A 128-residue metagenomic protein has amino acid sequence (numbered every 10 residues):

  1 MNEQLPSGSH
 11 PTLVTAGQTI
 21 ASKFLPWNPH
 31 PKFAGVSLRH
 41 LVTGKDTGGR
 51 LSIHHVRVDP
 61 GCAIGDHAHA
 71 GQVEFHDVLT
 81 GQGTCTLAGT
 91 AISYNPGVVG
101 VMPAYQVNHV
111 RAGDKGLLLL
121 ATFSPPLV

Functional and structural regions predicted by a protein language model:
M1-R50: A short, N-terminal "cap"/entry segment at the start of jelly-roll beta-barrel domains of the cupin/DSBH fold
R39-V42, H54-A70: Conserved short histidine dyad/triad with adjacent acidic residue
H54, L79-T80, N95-P96: A cytosolic small-molecule/anion-sensing beta-strand core signal
H55, V101, K115-V128: A short hydrophobic beta-strand segment most commonly corresponding to one strand of the jelly-roll/cupin
C62-I64, G81-T86: Short beta-strand segments in beta-sandwich/barrel cores
G71-G83: Glycine- and acidic-residue-biased ligand/ion/polar-headgroup-sensing regions
G89-Y105: Short acidic-glycine-tyrosine-enriched beta hairpin
R111-A112: Asparagine-centered strand-capping/turn motif at beta-strand->loop junctions
